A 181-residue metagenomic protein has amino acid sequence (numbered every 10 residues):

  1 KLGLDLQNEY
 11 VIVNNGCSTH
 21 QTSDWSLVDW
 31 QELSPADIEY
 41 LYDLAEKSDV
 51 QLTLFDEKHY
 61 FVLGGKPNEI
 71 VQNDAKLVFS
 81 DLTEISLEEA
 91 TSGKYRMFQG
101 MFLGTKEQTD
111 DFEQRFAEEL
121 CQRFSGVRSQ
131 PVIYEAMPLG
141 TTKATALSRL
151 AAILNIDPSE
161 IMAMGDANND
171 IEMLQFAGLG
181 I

Functional and structural regions predicted by a protein language model:
K1-E69: Active-site phosphate-binding/coordination module
E9, G178-L179: Receiver (REC) domain switch/active-site residues of two-component response regulators
I12, M162-M164, I181: Hydrophobic/aromatic beta-strand patches that form the interior of the parallel beta-sheet core in alpha/beta enzyme
E32-P35, A136-T141, I181: Conserved beta-strand/loop elements of the cytosolic catalytic core of P-type E1-E2 ATPases, chiefly in the P-domain
L44, S48-M164, N168-F176: Conserved acidic, metal-coordinating active-site core of Asp-based, Mg2+-dependent phosphoryl-transfer enzymes
